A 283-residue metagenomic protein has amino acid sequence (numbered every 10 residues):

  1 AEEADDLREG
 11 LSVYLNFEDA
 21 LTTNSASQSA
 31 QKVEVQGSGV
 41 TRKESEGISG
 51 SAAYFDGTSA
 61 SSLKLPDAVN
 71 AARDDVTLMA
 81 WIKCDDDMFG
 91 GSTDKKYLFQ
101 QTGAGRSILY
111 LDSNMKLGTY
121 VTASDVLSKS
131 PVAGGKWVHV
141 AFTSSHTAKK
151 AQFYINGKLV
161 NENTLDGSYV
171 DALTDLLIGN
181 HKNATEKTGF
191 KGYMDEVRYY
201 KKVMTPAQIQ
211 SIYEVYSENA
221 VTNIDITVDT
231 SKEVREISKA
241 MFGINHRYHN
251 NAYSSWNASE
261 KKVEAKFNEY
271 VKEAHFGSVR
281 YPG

Functional and structural regions predicted by a protein language model:
A1-L7, T164-G167, I212-G283: Non-catalytic accessory regions flanking glycosidase/transglycosidase catalytic cores in CAZymes
A1-S59, N161, I209-N223, V271: Extracytoplasmic low-complexity segments
D6-S12, D19-S25, T58-L117, T147-Y154 (+3 more regions): Extracellular glycan-recognition modules
Y54-F55, P66-D67, T122-V126, A172-D195: Extracellular glycan-interaction patches encoded by glycine-rich segments
P66, L117-H139: Short, aromatic/His-centered strand-loop micro-motif at the edge of beta-sheets
A80, V140, M194-Y199, T205 (+2 more regions): Extracellular beta-strand elements of beta-rich domains used for carbohydrate recognition/degradation or cell-matrix
K136-A151: Localized edge beta-strand/strand-to-loop motifs within extracellular or lumenal beta-rich domains
I155-L176: Short, solvent-exposed beta-strand-to-loop segments that form ligand-recognition rims of beta-rich domains
